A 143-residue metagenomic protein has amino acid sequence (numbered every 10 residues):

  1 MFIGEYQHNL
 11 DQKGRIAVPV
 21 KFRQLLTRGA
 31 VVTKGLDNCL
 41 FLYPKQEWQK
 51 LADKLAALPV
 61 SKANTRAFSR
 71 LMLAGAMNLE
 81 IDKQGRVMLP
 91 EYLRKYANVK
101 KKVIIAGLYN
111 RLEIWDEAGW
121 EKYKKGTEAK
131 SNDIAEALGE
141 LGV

Functional and structural regions predicted by a protein language model:
M1-H8, Q12, F22-L79, K83 (+1 more regions): Flexible "stalk/tail and boundary" regions
